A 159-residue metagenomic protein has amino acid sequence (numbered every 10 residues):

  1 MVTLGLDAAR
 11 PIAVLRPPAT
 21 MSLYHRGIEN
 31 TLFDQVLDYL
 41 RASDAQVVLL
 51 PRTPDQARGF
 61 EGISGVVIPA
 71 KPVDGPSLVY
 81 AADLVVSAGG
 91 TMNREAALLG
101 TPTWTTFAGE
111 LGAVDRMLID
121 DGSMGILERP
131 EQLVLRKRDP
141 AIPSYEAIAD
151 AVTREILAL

Functional and structural regions predicted by a protein language model:
M1-Q56, A149, T153: Active-site donor-nucleotide binding/catalytic segment of nucleotide-sugar enzymes
R26-G27, F60-G62, A97-G100, R116-L118: Short amphipathic alpha-helical segments
L50-R52, P69-K71, L127-R129: Conserved beta-strand termini and adjacent loop/short-helix elements that scaffold enzyme active sites in alpha/beta
P54-M92: Donor nucleotide-activated moiety binding/catalytic core segment of transferases that use nucleotide-activated donors
K71-G75, A108-G112, P130-E131: Short, acidic/turn-prone active-site loops that include or flank metal/cofactor- and phosphate-binding residues
L78-D115: A donor-sugar binding/catalytic signature common to diverse glycosyltransferases and related nucleotide-sugar
D121-L159: Leloir-type glycosyltransferase catalytic cores
